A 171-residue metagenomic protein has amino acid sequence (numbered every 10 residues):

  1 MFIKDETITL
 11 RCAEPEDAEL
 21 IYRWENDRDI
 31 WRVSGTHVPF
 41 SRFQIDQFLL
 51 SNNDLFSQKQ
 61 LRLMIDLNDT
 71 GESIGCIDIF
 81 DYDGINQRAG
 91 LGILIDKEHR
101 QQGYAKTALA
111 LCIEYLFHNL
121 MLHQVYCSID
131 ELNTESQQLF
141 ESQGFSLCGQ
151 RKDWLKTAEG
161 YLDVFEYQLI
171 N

Functional and structural regions predicted by a protein language model:
M1-A18, D66-N171: Acyl-donor (CoA/ACP) binding surface of acyl/acetyltransferases
M1-D46: A short, well-structured alpha-helix characteristic of acyl/acetyltransferase catalytic modules
D29-I30, G35, L50, I95-D96 (+2 more regions): A broad detector of the eukaryotic-type serine/threonine protein kinase catalytic domain
I45-F48, C148-Q150: Short Pro/Gly-enriched beta-strand edge/turn motifs at strand-loop
S51-M64: A short helix-loop-beta-strand connector motif used in the catalytic cores of GNAT acetyltransferases and, in some
